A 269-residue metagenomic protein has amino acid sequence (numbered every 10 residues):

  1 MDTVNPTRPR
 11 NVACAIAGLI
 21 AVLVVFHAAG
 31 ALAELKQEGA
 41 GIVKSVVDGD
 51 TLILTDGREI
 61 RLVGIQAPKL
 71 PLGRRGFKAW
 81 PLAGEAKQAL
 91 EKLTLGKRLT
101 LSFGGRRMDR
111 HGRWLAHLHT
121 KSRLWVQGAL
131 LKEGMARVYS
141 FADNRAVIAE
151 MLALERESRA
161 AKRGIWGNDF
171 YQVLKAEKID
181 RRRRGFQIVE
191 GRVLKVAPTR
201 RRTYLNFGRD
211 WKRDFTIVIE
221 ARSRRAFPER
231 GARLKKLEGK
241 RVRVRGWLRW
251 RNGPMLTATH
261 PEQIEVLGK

Functional and structural regions predicted by a protein language model:
D2-G18, L23-K269: Small beta-barrel nucleic-acid-binding modules, primarily SNase/OB-fold domains and secondarily Tudor-like barrels
